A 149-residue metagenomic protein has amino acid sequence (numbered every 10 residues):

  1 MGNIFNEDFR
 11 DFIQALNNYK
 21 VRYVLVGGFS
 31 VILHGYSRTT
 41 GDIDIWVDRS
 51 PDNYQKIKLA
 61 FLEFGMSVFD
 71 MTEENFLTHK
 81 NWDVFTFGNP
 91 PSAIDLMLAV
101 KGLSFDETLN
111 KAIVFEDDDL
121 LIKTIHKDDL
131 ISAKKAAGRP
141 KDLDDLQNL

Functional and structural regions predicted by a protein language model:
M1-L149: Compositionally biased terminal segments of proteins
